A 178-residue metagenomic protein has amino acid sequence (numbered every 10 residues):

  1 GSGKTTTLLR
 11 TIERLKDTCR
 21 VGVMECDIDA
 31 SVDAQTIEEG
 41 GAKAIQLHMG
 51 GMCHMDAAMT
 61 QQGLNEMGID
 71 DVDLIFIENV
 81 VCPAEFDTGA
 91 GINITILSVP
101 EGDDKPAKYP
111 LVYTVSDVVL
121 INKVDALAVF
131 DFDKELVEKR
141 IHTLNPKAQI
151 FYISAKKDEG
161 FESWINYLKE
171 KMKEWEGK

Functional and structural regions predicted by a protein language model:
S2-A90, E101-D104, Y113: Nucleotide-state-sensitive switch-loop elements of NTP-binding domains
R20, I92, D117, Q149: Residues at the starts of beta-strands that form the adenosine-phosphate
D27, E78, N122, V137 (+1 more regions): Residue-level signature of catalytic and energy-coupling elements of molecular machines, predominantly ATP/GTP-dependent
A30-A34, K105-Y109, D133-R140: Short, glycine/polar-rich helix-capping loops at beta-to-alpha or helix-loop-helix junctions that flank or form
I75, N93-T95, D117-L120: Short, well-ordered beta-strand core segments
C82, K108, G160: Short acidic active-site motifs
I92, V99, N122-D125: Active-site/ligand-binding-proximal alpha/beta "capping" segment
V118, A126-K178: Canonical P-loop GTPase G-domain recognition
